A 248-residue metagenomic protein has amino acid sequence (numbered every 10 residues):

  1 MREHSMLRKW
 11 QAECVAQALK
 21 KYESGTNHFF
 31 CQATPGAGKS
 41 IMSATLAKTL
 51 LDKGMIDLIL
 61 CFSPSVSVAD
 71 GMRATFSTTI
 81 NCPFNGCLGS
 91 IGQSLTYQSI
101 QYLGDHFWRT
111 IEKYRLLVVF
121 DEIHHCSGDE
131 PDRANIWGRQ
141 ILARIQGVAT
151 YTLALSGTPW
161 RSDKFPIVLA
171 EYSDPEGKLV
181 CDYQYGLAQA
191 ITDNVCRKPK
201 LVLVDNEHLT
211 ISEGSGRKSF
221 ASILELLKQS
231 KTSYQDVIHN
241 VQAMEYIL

Functional and structural regions predicted by a protein language model:
M1-Q32: Conserved pre-motif I regulatory segment
A18, T45-L50: Hydrophobic residues on the short alpha-helix immediately C-terminal to a glycine-rich phosphate/catalytic loop
S24-L46: Walker A/P-loop
I56-S65: Conserved RecA-like ASCE P-loop NTPase motor core of nucleic-acid helicases/translocases
S65, L95-S99, E122, L155-P159: A short beta-strand-to-loop transition that corresponds to the Sensor-1 phosphate-sensing loop of AAA+ P-loop ATPases
G71-I111: Inter-Walker segment of RecA-like/P-loop motor cores
R109-L153, T158: SF2 helicase catalytic motif II
K164-L248: Interdomain helical connector at the RecA1-RecA2 junction of SF1/SF2 helicase-like NTPases
